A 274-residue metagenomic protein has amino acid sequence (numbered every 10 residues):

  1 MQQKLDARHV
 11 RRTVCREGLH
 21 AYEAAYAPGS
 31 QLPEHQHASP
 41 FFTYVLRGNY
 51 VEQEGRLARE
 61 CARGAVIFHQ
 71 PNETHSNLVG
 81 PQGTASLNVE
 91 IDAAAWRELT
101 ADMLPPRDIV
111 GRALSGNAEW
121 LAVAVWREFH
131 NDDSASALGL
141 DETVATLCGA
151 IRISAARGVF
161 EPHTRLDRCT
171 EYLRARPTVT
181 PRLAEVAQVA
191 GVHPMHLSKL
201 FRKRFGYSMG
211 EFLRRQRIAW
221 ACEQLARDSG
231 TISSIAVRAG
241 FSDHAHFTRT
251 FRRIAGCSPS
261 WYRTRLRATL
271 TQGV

Functional and structural regions predicted by a protein language model:
M1-H9, Q31-E34, R107-R112, D133-L138 (+5 more regions): Jelly-roll (double-stranded beta-helix
Q2-R107: N-terminal regulatory/effector-sensing and dimerization cores that precede helix-turn-helix DNA-binding domains
Y26-A27, I153-R157, K203-F205: Short, Lys/Arg-enriched N-terminal segment that forms or immediately precedes the first helix of a structured domain
T100-F160: Amphipathic alpha-helical segments enriched in hydrophobic/aromatic residues interleaved with Lys/Arg
N117-D132, R165-R176, W220, Q224-D228: Solvent-exposed, amphipathic alpha-helical segments
P162, L166, R214: Short, conserved glycine- and acidic-residue-centered signature motifs in active-site or ligand-binding loops
E171, A175, T180-E185, V192 (+3 more regions): Terminal helix-turn-helix DNA-binding modules in bacterial transcription factors
L197: Nucleotide/phosphate-binding loop and acidic/charged catalytic motifs in nucleotide-binding or -utilizing enzymes
